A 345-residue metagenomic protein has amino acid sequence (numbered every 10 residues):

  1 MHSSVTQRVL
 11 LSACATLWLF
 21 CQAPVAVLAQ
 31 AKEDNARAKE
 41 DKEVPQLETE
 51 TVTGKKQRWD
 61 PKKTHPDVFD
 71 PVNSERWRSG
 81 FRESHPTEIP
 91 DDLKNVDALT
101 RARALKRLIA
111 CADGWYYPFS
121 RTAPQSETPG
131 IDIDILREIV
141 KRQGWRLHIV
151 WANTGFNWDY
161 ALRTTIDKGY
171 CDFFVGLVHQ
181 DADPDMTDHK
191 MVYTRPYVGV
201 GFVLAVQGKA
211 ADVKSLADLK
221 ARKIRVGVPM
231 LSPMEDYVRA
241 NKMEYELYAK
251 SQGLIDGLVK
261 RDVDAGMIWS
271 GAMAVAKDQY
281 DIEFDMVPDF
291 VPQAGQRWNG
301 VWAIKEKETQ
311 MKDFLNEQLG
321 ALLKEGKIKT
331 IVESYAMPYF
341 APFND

Functional and structural regions predicted by a protein language model:
S12-Q22: Bacterial N-terminal signal peptides
A23-E33: Signal peptide processing junction and immediate N-terminal pro/mature segment of secreted/exported proteins
L47-E48, P196-V206, S270-G320, M337-D345: Periplasmic-binding protein-like
D60-L177: Extracytoplasmic small-molecule ligand-binding "clamshell" domains of the periplasmic binding protein/Venus flytrap
F69-P90, P233-E246, N316-D345: Ligand-binding clefts/hinges and TM-proximal coupling segments of bilobed small-molecule sensing domains
C111-Y116, V150-W158, G169-A182, P229-S232 (+3 more regions): Beta->alpha turn/N-cap motifs
G114-W115, Q125-Q143, Q180, G201-L254 (+2 more regions): Bilobed "Venus flytrap"/periplasmic-binding protein-like clamshell domains and structurally analogous long
Q125, R137, K141, R146-K220 (+1 more regions): Acidic, polar ligand-binding/catalytic clefts
